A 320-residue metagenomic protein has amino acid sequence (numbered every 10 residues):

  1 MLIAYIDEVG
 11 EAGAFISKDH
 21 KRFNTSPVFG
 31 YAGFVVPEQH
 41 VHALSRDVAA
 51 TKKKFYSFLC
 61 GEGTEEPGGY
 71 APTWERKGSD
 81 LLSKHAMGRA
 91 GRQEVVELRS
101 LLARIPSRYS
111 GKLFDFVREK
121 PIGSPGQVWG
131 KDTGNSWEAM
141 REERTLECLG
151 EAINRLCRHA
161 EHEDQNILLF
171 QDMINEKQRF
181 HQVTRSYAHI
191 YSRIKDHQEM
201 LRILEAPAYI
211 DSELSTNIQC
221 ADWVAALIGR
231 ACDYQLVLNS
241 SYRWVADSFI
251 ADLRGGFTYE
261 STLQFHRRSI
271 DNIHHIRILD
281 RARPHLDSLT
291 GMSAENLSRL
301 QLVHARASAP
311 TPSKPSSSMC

Functional and structural regions predicted by a protein language model:
M1-C320: Phosphate-ester processing/binding pockets and catalytic centers
